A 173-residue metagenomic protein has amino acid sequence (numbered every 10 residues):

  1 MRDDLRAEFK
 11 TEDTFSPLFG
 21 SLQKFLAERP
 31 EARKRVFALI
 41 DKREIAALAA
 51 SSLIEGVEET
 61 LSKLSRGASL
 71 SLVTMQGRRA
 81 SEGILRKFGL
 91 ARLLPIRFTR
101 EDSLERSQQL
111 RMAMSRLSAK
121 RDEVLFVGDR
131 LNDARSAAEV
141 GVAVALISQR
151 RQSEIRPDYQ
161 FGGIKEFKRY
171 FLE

Functional and structural regions predicted by a protein language model:
M1-E55, S65, R79: N-terminal helical cap/lid subdomain that shapes the substrate entry/recognition surface in HAD-like hydrolases
D3-F9, L26, T60-G67, L117-S118 (+3 more regions): Alpha-helix C-terminal capping segments
D4, L39, E59, K63 (+3 more regions): Alpha-helical elements of Rossmann-like donor-binding domains used by nucleotide-donor carbohydrate transfer enzymes
K10-L22, L70, I84-F88, L93-I96: N-terminal-biased segments
V57-R86, R100: Substrate-recognition element of Asp-dependent hydrolases with the DxDx(T/V) motif
R78, E82-F126, R130-E173: Asp-based, Mg2+/Mn2+-dependent phosphohydrolase catalytic module
